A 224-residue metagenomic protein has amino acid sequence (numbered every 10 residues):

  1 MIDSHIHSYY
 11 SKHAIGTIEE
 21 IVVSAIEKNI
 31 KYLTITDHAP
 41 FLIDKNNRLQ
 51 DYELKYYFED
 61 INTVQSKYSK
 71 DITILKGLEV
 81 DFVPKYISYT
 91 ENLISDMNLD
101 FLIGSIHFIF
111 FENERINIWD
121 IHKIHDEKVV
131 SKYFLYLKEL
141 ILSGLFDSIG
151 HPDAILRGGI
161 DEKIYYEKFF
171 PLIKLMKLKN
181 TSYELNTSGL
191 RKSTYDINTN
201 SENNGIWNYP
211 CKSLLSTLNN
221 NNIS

Functional and structural regions predicted by a protein language model:
M1-P84, I94, G158, K163-E167 (+5 more regions): An N-terminally biased module of ancient metal coordination in phosphate/nucleic-acid-related enzymes
K12, D96-M97, G104-N221: Domain-core and long-helix interface of multi-subunit machines
H38, I223-S224: Short acidic/histidine-rich active-site segments
K67-N113, E127-K128: Active-site gating/metal-coordination segments in enzymes
